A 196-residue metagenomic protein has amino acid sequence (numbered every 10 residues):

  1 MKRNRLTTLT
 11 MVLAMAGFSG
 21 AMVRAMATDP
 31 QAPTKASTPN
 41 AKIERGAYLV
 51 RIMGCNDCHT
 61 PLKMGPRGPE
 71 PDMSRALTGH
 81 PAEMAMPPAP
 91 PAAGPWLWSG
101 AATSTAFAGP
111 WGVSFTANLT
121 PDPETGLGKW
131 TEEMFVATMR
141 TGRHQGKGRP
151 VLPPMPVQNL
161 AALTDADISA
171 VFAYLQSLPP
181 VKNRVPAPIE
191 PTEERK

Functional and structural regions predicted by a protein language model:
K2-V12: Bacterial N-terminal signal peptides that target proteins for export
T10-G20: Bacterial N-terminal signal peptides
A21-A27: Boundary at the C-terminal end of the N-terminal hydrophobic targeting segment
D29-R51, K63-P66, A92, T125: Electrostatic cytochrome c docking/interface patches
G46, I52-L62, F135, V171 (+1 more regions): The canonical Cys-X-X-Cys-His
D57-P61, K147-L152, K182-I189: Surface-exposed patches in mature extracellular/periplasmic domains of secreted proteins
M64-A137, V151-T164, E194-K196: Gly/Gly-Pro-rich "capping" loops immediately C-terminal to redox-active cysteine motifs in periplasmic/lumenal
K129-Q145, V157-P186: C-terminal capping alpha-helices of c-type cytochrome domains
